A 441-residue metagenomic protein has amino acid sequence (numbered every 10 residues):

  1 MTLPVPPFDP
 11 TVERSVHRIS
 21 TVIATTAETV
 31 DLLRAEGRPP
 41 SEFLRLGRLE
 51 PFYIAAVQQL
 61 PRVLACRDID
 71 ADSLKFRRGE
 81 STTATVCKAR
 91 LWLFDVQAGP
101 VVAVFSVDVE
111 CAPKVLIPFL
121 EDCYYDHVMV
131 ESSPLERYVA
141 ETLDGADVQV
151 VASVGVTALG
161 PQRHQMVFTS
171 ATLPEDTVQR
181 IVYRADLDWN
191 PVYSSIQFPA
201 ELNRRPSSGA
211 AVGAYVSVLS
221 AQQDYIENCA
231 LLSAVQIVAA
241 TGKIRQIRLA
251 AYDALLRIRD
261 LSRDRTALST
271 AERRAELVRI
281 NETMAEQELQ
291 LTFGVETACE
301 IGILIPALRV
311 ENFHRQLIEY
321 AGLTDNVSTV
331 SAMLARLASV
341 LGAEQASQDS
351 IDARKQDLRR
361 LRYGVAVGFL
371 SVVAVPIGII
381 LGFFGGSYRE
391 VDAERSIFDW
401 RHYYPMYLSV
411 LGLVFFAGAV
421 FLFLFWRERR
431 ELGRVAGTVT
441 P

Functional and structural regions predicted by a protein language model:
M1-M166, V439-P441: N-terminal pre-transmembrane cytosolic regions of membrane proteins
T2, A24-L33, R259, I303 (+2 more regions): Short linear functional motifs in flexible/disordered or boundary regions
V57-R67, S170, E175-V182, S208-G209 (+2 more regions): A broad, low-specificity signal for short, low-complexity segments enriched in glycine/proline and polar/charged
C66-I69, K75-T83, R184-Q197, L304: Short linear motifs at secondary-structure transitions and domain/linker junctions
L91-R274: Extended alpha-helical interaction modules
A214-A221, Y225, T297-R315, V340 (+3 more regions): Membrane-targeting and insertion segments and their boundary/processing signals
V235, I244-A254, L261, T270-V340: Structured inter-helical modules in multipass membrane proteins
S331-P441: Hydrophobic alpha-helical transmembrane segments and their immediately adjacent juxtamembrane loops
